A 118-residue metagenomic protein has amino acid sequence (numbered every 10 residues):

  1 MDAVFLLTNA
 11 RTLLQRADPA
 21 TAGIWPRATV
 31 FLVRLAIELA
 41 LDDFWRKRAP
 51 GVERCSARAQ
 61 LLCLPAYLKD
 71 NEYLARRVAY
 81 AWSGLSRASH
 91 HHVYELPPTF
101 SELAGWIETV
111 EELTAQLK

Functional and structural regions predicted by a protein language model:
M1, P50-K118: Long, charged low-complexity segments
M1-I24, A79, K118: Charged alpha-helical initiation segments
N9, L35-D42, T109-E112: Alpha-helical scaffold segments in carbohydrate-active enzymes
L13-T21, D43, K47, S89-H92 (+1 more regions): Secondary-structure edge/capping motif, primarily at the C-terminal ends of alpha-helices and the immediately following
R16-A20, E38-L41, R58-L68: Short, mixed-charge, low-aromatic patches
A22, P26, V30, L96-T99: Alpha-helix N-cap/helix-initiation sites
P26-R46: Short, hydrophobic, well-ordered secondary-structure elements
